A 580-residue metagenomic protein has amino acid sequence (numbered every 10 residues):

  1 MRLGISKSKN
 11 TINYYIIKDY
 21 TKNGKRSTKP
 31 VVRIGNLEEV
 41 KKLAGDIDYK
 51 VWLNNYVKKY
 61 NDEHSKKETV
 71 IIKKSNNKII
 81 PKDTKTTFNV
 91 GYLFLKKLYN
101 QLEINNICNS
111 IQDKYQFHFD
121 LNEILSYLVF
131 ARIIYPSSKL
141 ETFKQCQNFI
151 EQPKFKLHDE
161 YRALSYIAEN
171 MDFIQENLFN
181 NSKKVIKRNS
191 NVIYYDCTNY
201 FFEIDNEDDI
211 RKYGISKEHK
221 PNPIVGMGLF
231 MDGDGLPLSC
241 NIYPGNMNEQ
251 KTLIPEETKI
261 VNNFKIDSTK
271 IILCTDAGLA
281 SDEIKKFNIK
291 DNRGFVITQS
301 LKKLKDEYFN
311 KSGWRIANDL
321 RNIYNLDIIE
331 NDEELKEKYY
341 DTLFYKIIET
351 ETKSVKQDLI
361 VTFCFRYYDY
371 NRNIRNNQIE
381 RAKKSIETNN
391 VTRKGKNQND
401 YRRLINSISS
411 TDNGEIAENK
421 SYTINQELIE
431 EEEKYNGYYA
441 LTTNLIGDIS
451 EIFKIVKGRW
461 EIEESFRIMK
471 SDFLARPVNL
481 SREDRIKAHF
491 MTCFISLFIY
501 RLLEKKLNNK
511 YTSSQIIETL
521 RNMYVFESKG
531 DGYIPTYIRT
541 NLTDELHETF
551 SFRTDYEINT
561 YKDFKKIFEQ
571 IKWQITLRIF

Functional and structural regions predicted by a protein language model:
R2-V57: Short, surface-exposed polybasic/aromatic micro-patch for ligand or macromolecular engagement
L3-I5, T11-I12, G24-S27, C108-F580: Anion-binding and metal-coordination hotspots
V31, N36-D48, Y56-H64, S75-N76 (+10 more regions): Poly-acidic low-complexity segments
K41, K67, K73-N76, N390 (+1 more regions): Intrinsic low-complexity, intrinsically disordered segments enriched in polar/basic residues
K50-D83, K96, N541-Q570: Compositionally biased, intrinsically disordered linkers/stalks adjacent to structured regions
K59-E123, Y127-I134, S138-Q147: Extended, charge-enriched "interface" segments that sit outside catalytic cores
